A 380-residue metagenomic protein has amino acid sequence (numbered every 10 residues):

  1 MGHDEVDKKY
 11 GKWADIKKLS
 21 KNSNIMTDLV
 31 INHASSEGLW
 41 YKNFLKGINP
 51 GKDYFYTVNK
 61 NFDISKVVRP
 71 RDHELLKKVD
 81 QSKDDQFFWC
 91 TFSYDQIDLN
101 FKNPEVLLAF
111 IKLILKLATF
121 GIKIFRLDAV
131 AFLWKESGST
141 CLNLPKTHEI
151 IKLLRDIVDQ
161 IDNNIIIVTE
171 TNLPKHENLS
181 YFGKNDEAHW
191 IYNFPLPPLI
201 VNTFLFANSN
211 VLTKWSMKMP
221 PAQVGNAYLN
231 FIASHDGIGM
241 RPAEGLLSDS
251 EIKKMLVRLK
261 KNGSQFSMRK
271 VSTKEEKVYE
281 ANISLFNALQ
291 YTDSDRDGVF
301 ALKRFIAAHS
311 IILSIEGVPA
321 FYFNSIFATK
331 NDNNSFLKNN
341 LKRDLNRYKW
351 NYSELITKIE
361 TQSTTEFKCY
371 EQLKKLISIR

Functional and structural regions predicted by a protein language model:
M1-R380: Active-site and adjacent substrate-binding regions of carbohydrate-active enzymes
